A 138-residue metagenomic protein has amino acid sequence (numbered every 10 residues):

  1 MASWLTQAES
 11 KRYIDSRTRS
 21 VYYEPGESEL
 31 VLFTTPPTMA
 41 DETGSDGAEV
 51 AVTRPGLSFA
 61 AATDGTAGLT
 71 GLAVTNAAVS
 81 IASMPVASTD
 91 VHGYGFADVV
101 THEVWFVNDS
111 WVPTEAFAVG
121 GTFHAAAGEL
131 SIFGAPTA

Functional and structural regions predicted by a protein language model:
M1-H92, D98-A138: Small cysteine-rich, disulfide-bonded extracellular modules of the LU/uPAR three-finger superfamily and closely related
